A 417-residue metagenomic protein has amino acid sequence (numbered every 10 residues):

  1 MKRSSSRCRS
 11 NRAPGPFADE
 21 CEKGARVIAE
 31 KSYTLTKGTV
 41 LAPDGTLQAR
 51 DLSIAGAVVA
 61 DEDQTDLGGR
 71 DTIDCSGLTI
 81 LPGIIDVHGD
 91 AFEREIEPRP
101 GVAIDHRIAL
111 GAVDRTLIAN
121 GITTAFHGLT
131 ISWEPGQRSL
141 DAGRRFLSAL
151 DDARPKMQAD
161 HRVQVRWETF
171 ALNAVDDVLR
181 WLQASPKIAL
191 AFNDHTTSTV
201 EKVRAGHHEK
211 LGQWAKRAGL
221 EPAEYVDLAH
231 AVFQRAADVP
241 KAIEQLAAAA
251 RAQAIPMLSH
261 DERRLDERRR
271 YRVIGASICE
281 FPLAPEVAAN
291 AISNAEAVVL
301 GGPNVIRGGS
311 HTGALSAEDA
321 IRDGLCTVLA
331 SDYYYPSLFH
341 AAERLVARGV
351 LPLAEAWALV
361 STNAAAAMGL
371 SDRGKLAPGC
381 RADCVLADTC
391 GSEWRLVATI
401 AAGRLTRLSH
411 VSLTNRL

Functional and structural regions predicted by a protein language model:
K2-R3, R7-L67: N-terminal metal-binding scaffold of metallo-dependent hydrolase/deaminase domains
G38, A57, G77, H88 (+7 more regions): Divalent metal-coordination and catalytic microenvironments
G38, G56, T362, A366 (+1 more regions): C-terminal cap of metal-dependent C-N hydrolases
C75-F146: Metal-associated gating/positioning segment near the N- to mid-region
I85-V87, A125-H127, H161-V165, I188-F192 (+4 more regions): Hydrophobic faces of well-ordered beta-strands that scaffold small-molecule active sites in alpha/beta enzyme cores
S132-E262: Metal-coordinating catalytic core of metallo-dependent amide/deamination hydrolases
A184-I188, Y271-I278, S293-V299, G324-T327: Glycine-enriched alpha-helix->loop->beta-strand junction motifs that scaffold or abut catalytic
N294-N304, G308-T389: His/Asp/Glu-enriched, well-ordered alpha-helical/loop segment that forms or immediately abuts the divalent-metal
